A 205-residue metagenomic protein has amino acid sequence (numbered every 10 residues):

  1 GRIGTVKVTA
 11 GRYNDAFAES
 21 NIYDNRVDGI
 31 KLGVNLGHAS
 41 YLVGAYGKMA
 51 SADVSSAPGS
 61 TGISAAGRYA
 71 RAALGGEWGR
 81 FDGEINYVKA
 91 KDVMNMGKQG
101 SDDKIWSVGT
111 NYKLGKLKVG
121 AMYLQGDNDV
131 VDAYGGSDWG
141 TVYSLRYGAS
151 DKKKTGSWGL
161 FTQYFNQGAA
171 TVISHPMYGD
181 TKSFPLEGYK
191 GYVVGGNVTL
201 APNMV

Functional and structural regions predicted by a protein language model:
G1-A57, A66-N86, N111, S137-P176: Outer membrane beta-barrel
G79-D82, Y87, K91-V205: Outer-membrane beta-barrel pore domains
